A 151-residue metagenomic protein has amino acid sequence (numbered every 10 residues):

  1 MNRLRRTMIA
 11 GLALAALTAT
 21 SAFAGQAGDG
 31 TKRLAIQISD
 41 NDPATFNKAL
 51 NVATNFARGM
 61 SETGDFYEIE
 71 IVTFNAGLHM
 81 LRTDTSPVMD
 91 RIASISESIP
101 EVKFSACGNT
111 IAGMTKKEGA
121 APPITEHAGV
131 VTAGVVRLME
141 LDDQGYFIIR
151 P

Functional and structural regions predicted by a protein language model:
M1-R3, A16: Bacterial/eukaryotic Sec-type N-terminal signal peptides
R3-I9: N-terminal export leaders
A10-A19: Bacterial N-terminal signal peptides
F23-P151: Secreted/extracellular ectodomain signature
